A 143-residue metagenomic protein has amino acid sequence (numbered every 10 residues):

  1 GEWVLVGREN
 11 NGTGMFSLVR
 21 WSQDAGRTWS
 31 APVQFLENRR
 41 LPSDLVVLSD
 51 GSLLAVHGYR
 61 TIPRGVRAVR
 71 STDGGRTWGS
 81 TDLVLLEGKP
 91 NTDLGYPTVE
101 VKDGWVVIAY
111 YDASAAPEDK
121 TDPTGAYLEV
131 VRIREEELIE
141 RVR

Functional and structural regions predicted by a protein language model:
G1-R143: Asp-box/BNR beta-propeller blade signature and adjacent active/binding-site loops in extracellular glycan-interacting
